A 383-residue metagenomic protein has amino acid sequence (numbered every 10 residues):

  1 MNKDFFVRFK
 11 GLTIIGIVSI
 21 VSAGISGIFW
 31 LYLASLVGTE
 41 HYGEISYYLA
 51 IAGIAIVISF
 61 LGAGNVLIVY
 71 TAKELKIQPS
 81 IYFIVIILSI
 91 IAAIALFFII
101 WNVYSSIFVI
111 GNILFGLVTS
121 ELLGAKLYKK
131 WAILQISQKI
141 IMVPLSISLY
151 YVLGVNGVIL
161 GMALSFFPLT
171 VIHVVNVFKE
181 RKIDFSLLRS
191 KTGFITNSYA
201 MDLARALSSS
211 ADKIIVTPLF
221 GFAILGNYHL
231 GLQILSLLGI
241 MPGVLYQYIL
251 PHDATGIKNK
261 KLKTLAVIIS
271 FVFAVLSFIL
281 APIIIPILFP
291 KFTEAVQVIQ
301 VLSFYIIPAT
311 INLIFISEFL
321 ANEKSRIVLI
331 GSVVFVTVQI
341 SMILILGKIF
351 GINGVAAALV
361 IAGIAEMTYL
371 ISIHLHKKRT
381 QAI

Functional and structural regions predicted by a protein language model:
M1-R8, V103-I107, K129-S137, V158-M162 (+5 more regions): Interhelical loop/hinge segments that connect adjacent transmembrane helices in multipass membrane
D4-L61, T196-A223, I340-L344, L359 (+1 more regions): Signature of the first transmembrane helix
R8-F9, S46, A72-I87, T192 (+3 more regions): Interfacial transmembrane-helix starts/ends
F9-S22, L75, P79, E121-I147 (+6 more regions): Alpha-helical transmembrane segments of multi-pass membrane transporters/permeases
W30, I56-L75, L235-I257, E318-A321: Helix-loop junctions and terminal segments of transmembrane helices in multi-pass membrane transport/translocation
T39-E40, F98-G111, F115-L117, L280-L313 (+1 more regions): Interfacial segments at transmembrane-helix termini and the short loops linking adjacent helices
L49-V57, Y228, L232-G243, Q247 (+2 more regions): Transmembrane helix-bundle signature of multi-pass secondary active exporters and lipid flippases
L134-K179, V334, V338, I352-H376: Hydrophobic alpha-helical transmembrane segments
